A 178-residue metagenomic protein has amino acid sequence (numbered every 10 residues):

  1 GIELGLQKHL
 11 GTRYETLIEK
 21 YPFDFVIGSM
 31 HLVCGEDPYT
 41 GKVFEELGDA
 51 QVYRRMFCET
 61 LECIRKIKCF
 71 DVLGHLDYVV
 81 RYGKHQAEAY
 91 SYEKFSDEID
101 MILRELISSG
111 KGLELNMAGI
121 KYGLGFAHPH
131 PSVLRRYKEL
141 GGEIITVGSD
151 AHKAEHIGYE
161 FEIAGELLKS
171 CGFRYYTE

Functional and structural regions predicted by a protein language model:
G1-S108: Extended substrate/RNA-proximal surfaces in nucleic-acid metabolism proteins
C34, Q86-E178: Charged catalytic cores and adjacent phosphate/nucleic-acid-binding surfaces used for phosphate/nucleic-acid chemistry
